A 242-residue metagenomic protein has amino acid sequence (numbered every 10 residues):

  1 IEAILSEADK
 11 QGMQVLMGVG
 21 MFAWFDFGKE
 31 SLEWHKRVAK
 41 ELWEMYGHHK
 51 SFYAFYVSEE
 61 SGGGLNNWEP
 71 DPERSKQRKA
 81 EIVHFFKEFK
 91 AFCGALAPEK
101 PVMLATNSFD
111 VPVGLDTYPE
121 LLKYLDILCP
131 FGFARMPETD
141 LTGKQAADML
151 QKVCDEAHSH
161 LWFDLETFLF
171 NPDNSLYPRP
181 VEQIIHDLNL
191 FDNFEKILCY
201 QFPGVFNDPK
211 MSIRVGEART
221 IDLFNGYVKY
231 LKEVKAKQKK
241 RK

Functional and structural regions predicted by a protein language model:
I1-A23, R74-M103, G143-Q145, M149-Q151: Aromatic-lined substrate-binding rim segments of carbohydrate-active enzymes
I1-E2, S31-E41, Q77-F89, G114-L115 (+3 more regions): Well-ordered, non-membrane alpha-helical segments in soluble/globular domains
I1-Q11, G28-A54, E120-L121, D187-N193: An active-site-proximal structural segment forming one wall of the substrate-binding cleft that immediately precedes
V15-V19, Y53, V57, V102-A105 (+3 more regions): Hydrophobic faces of well-ordered beta-strands that scaffold small-molecule active sites in alpha/beta enzyme cores
G20-D26, V38-Q77, L198: Active-site groove signature of glycoside hydrolases
F25-L32, S108-D110, N171-E182: Active-site mouth loops of central-metabolism enzymes
K50-G63, N107, P112-T142, Y200-F202: Aromatic- and acid-rich polysaccharide-binding/catalytic face of secreted or lumenal carbohydrate-active enzymes
Y53, M136-E138, S159-K239: Substrate-binding cleft of secreted/luminal carbohydrate-active enzymes
